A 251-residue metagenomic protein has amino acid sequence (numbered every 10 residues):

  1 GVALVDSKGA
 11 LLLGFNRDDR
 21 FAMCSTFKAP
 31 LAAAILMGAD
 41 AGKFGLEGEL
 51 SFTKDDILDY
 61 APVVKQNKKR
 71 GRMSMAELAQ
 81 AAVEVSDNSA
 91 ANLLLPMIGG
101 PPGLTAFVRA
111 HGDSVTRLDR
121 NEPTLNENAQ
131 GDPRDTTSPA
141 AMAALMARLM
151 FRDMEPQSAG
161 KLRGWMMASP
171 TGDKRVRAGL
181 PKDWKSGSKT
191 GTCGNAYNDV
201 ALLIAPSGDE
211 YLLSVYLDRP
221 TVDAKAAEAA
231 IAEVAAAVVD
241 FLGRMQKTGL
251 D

Functional and structural regions predicted by a protein language model:
G1-R17, G48, L203: A short, well-structured edge-of-sheet supersecondary motif
L4-K8, K54-D55, V83-S86, M97-I98 (+4 more regions): Active-site-proximal beta-strand/loop segments in catalytic clefts of secreted hydrolases
V5-K8, L46-V63, I98-G99, L125 (+1 more regions): Acidic helix-start/capping segments at beta-turn-to-alpha-helix junctions
A10, A22-L50, A82, L213: Active-site SXXK
F21-P30, K69-E77, E84-N88, I98-P102 (+3 more regions): Soluble non-cytosolic domains of exported or imported proteins
M37-D56, P101, T105, P156-S158: Short, well-structured active-site flanking segments
G71-S74, A79, N92-D153: Mid-domain, small-residue-enriched loop/turn segments at the edges of structured enzyme/sensor domains
P96-M97, P101-P102, A144-K174, K182-K185 (+1 more regions): Structured C-terminal helix/loop/strand segments within mature extracytoplasmic catalytic/sensor domains
